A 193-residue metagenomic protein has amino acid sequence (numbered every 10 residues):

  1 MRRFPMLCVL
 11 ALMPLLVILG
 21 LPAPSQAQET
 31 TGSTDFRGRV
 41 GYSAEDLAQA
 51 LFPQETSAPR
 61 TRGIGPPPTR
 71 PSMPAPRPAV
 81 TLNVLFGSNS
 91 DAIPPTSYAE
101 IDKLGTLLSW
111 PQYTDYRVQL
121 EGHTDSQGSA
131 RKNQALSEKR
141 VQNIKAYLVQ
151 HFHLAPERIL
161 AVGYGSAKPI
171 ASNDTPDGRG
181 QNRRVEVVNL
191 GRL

Functional and structural regions predicted by a protein language model:
R2-A75: N-terminal targeting leaders that direct proteins to extracytoplasmic destinations
L47-A48, Y98, V141, I159: Short functional linear motifs
M73-P78, Q112-Y113, H153-L154, G178-Q181: Extracellular/periplasmic catalytic domains that process cell-envelope and extracellular macromolecules
R77-N89: Acidic/histidine-rich, surface-exposed loop or edge segments in extracytoplasmic proteins
F86-E121, K145-Q150, V187-L193: Periplasmic peptidoglycan-binding/anchoring modules of Gram-negative envelope and division proteins
H123-L193: Periplasmic OmpA-like peptidoglycan-binding domain that tethers envelope proteins to the cell wall
